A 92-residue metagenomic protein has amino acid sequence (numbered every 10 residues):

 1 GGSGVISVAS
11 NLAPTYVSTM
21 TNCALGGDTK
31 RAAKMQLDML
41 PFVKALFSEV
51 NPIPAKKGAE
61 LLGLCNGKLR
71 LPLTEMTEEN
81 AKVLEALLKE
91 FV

Functional and structural regions predicted by a protein language model:
G1-V92: Structured C-terminal cap/extension of enzyme domains
